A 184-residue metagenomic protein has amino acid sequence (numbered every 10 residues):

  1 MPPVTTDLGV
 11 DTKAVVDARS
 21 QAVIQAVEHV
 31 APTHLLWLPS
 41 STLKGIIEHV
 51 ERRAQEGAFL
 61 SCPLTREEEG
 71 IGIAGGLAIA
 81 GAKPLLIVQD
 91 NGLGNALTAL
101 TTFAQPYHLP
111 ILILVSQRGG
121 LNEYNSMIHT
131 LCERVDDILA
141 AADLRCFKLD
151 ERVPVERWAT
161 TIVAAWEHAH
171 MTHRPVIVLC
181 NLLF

Functional and structural regions predicted by a protein language model:
M1-F184: Thiamine diphosphate
